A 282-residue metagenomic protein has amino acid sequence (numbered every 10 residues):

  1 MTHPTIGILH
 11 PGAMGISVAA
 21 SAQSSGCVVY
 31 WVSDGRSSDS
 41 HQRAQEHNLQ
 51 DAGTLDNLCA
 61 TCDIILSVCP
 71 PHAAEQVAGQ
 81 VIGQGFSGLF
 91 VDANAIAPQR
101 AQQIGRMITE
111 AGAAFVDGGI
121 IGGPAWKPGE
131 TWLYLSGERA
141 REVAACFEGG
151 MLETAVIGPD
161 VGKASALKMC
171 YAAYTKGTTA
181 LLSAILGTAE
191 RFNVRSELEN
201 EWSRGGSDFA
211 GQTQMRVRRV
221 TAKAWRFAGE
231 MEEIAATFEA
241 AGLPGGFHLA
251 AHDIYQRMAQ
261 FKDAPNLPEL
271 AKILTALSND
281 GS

Functional and structural regions predicted by a protein language model:
M1-A60, Q84: NAD(P)+-binding Rossmann beta1-loop-alpha1 motif at the extreme N-terminus of oxidoreductases
I6, I96-K176: Rossmann-fold dinucleotide-binding core
V29, D51, A114-V116, T154 (+1 more regions): Hydrophobic beta-strand scaffold residues
L55-F115: Rossmann-fold NAD(P) dinucleotide-binding segment
L167-E269: Helical "substrate-binding/catalytic lid" subdomain of Rossmann-like NAD(P)-dependent dehydrogenases/reductases
N266-S282: Short, basic/aromatic-enriched C-terminal tail that caps enzymatic domains
